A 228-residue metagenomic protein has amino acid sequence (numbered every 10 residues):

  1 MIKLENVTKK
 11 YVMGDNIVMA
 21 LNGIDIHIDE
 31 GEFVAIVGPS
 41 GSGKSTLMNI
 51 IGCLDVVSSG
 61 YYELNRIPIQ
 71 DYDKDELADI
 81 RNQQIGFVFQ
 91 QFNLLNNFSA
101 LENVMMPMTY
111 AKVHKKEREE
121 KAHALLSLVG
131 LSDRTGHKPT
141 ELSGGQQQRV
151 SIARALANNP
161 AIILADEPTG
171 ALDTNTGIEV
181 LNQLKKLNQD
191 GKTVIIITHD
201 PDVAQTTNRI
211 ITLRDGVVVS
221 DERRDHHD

Functional and structural regions predicted by a protein language model:
M1-K10, S220-D228: ABC-family P-loop ATPase nucleotide-binding domain
I2-L213: ABC family nucleotide-binding domain
I210-R223: H-loop (His-switch) and adjacent beta-strand-loop-beta switch element of ABC-type ATPase nucleotide-binding domains
